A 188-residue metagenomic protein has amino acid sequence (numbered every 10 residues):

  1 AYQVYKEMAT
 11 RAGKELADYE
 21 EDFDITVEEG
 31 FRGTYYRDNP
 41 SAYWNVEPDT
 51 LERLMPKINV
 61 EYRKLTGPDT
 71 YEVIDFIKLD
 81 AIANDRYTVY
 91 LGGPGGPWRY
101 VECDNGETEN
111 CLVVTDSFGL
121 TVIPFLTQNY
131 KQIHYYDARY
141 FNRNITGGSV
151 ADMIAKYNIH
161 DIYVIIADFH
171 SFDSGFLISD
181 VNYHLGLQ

Functional and structural regions predicted by a protein language model:
A1-Q188: Extracellular glycan-modifying ectodomains
